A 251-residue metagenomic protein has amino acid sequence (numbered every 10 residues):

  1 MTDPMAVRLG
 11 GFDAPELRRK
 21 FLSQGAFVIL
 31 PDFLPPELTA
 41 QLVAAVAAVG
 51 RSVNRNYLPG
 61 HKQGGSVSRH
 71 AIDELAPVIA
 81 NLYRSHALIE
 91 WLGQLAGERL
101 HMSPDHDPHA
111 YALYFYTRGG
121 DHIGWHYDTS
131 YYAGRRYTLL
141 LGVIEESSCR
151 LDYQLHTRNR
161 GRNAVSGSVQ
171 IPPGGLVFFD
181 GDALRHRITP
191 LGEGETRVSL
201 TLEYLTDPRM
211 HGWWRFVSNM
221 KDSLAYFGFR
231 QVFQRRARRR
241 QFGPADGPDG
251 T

Functional and structural regions predicted by a protein language model:
T2-P15, R150-T251: Conserved double-stranded beta-helix
D3-A96: Non-heme Fe(II)/2-oxoglutarate
L30, S103, P108-H109, R230-F233: A mid-sequence interfacial segment
P36, R69, E74, R84 (+4 more regions): Generic structural "secondary-structure junction" signal
Y57, H70, G119-I123, T201 (+2 more regions): Short alpha-helix boundary/capping motifs
L58, P108, T189-P190: Sparse recognition of residues in long alpha-helices and their boundaries
Q63-S68, L113-Y114, M220-A225: Amphipathic alpha-helical surface "interface" segments used for docking/oligomerization or membrane association within
A80, G93-A183, E195, S199 (+1 more regions): Catalytic core of non-heme Fe(II) oxygenases with the double-stranded beta-helix
